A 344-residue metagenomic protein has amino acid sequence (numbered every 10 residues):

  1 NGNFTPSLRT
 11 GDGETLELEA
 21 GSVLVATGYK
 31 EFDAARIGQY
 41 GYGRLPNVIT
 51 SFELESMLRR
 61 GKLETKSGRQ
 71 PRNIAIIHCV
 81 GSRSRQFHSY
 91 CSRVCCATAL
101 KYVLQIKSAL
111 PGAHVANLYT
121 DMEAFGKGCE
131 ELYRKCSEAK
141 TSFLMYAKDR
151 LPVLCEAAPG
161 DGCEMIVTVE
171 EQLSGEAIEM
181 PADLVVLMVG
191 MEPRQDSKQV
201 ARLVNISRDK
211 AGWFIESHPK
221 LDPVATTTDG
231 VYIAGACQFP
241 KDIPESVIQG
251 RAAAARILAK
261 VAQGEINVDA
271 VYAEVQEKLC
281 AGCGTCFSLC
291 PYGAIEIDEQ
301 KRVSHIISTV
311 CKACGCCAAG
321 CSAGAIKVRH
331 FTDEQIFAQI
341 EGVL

Functional and structural regions predicted by a protein language model:
N1-L344: Residues forming the flavin
